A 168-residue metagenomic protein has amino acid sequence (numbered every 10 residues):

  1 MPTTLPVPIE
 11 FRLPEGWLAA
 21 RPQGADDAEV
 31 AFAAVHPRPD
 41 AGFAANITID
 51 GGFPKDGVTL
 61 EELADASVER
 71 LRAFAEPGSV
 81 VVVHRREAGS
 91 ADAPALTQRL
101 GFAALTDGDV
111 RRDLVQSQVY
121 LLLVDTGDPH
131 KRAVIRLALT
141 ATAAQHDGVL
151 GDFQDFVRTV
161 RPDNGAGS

Functional and structural regions predicted by a protein language model:
M1-E69, A73: Secretory pathway targeting signatures of secreted, lumenal, and periplasmic proteins
E10, S117-V119, L150: Well-ordered beta-strand positions in beta-sheet-rich domains
E15-W17, A133-S168: Surface-exposed amphipathic alpha-helical segments
A25-D26, D40, L121-R132: Short, surface-exposed loop and linker segments with low hydrophobicity and enrichment for Pro/Ser/Thr
F43-T48, P94-R99, H130-A138: Glycine-rich, often proline-containing surface loops adjacent to acidic residues and nearby aromatics that form
G52-P54, G101-L105, T140-T142, D163: Solvent-exposed residues in well-ordered beta-strands and their adjoining turns, especially edge/terminal strands
K55-V58, D107, A144-G148: A generic structural signal for short coil/turn motifs at secondary-structure boundaries
A64-V124, D128, Q154: Signature of long, low-cysteine stretches enriched in small and polar/charged residues
